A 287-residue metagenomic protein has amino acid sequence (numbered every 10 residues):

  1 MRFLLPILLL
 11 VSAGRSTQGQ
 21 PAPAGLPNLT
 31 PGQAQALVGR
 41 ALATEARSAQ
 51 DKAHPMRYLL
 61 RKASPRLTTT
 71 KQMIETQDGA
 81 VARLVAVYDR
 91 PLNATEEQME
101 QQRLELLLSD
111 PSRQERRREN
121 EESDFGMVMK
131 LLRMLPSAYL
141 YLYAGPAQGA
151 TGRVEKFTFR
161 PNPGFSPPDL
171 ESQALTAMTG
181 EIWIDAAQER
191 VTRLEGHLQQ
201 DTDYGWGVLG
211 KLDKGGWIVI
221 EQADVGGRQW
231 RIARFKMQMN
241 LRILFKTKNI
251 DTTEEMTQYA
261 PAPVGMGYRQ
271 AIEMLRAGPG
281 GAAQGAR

Functional and structural regions predicted by a protein language model:
L4-S12: Bacterial N-terminal signal peptides
R15-G19: Sec/Tat signal peptide C-region and signal peptidase I cleavage site
Q20-T179, A186-T192, H197-G216, E221-I232 (+1 more regions): Structured extracytoplasmic
